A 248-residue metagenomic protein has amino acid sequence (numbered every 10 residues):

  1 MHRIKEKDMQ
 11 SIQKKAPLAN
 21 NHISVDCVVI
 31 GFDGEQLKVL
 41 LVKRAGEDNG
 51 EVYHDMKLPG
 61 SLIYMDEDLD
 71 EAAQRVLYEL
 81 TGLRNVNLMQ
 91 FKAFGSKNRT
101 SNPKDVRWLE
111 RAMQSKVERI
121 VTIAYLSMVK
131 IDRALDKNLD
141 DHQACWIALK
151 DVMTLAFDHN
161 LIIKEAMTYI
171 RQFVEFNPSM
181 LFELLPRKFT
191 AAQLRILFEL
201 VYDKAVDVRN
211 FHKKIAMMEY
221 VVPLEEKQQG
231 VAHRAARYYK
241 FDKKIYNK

Functional and structural regions predicted by a protein language model:
M1-H2, F32-G34, K38-V42, D66 (+3 more regions): Core subunits and conserved enzymes of cellular information-processing and envelope-translocation systems across
H2-D26, D105-W108: Acidic, metal-coordinating catalytic segment for phosphate/diphosphate chemistry, firing primarily on the Nudix
A16-M56: N-terminal strand-loop-strand
I23-V25, E71-Q74, Y78-R133, F173-S179 (+1 more regions): Active-site segment of metal-dependent pyrophosphate-handling enzymes, primarily the Nudix hydrolase catalytic core
L58-D66, E183-L184: Short histidine-centered catalytic/ligand-binding loop motif
I120-I131, L135-Q172, L184-A192, N210-E219: NUDIX/MutT-family hydrolases
V121, P223-K248: Long, intrinsically disordered, low-complexity Ser/Thr/Pro-rich regulatory/activation regions of nuclear proteins
I196-A205: Short helix-coil junctions and helix-kink-helix linkers
